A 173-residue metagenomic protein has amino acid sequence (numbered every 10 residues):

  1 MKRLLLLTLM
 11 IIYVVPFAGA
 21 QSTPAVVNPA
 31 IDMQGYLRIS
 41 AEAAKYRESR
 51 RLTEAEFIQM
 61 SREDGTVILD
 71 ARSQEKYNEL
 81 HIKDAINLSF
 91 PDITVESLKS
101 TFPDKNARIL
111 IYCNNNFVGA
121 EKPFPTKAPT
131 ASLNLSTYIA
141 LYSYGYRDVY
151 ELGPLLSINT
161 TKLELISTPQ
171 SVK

Functional and structural regions predicted by a protein language model:
M1-L4: Positively charged n-region of N-terminal signal peptides that target proteins for export
L7-P16: Bacterial N-terminal signal peptides
A18-E48, N78-I82, I86-L88, I93-K173: Rhodanese-like catalytic fold shared by cysteine-dependent sulfurtransferases and DSP/PTP-type phosphatases
Y46-M60: A short, well-structured juxtamembrane/interface segment
E56, R72, S136: Short Gly/charged-rich anion-binding patches and loops
Q59, K76-E79: Short, solvent-exposed loop/turn elements at domain surfaces
D64-L69, K105-R108: Short coil/turn segments at beta-strand junctions that form active-site/ligand-binding loops
V67-R72, A85-L88: Short hydrophobic beta-strand that contains or immediately precedes a catalytic carboxylate
